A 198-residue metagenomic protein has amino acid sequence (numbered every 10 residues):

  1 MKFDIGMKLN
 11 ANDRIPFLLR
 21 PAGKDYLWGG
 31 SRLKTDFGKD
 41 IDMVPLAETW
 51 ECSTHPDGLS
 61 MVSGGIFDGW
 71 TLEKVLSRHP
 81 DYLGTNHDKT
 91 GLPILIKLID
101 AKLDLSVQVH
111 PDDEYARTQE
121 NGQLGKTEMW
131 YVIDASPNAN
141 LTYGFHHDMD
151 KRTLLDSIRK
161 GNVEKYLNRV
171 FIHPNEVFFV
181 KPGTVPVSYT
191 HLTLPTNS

Functional and structural regions predicted by a protein language model:
M1-M149: Transition-metal
D113, T184, T196: Short, glycine/acidic-enriched loop or turn micro-motifs at the edges of active sites
D148-R159: Short, basic/aromatic beta-hairpin or loop at an interaction surface
N162-Y166: Short alpha-helix capping/helix-loop boundary micro-motifs
I172-Y189: Conserved metal-binding segment of the jelly-roll/cupin
T190-T196: Conserved small/polar residues in nucleotide/adenosyl-binding loops
